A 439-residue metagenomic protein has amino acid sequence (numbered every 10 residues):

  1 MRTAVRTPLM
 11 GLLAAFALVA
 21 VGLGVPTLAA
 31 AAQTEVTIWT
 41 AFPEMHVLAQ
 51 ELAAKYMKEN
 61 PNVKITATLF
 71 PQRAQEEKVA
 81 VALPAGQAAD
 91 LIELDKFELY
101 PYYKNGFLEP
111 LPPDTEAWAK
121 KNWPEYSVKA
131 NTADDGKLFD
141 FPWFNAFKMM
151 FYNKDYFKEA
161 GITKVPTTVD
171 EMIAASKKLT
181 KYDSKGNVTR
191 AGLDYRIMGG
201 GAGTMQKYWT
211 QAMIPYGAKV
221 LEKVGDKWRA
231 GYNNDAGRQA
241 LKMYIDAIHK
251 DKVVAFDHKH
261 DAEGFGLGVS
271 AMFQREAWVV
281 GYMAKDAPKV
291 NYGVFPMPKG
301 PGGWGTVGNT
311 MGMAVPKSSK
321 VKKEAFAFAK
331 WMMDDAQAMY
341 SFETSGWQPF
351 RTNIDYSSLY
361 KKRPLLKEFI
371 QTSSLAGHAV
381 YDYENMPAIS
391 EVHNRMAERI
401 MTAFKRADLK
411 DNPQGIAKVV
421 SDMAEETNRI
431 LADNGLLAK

Functional and structural regions predicted by a protein language model:
A32-P43, V63-T68, L91, F139 (+1 more regions): Short, well-ordered beta-strand elements
E35-E51, F70, A146, G199 (+3 more regions): Extracytoplasmic "Venus flytrap"
V47, V279-K289, G300-R399, A438-K439: C-terminal lobe and pocket-closing loops of periplasmic/extracytoplasmic Venus-flytrap solute-binding proteins
E51, K55-E125, D155-T167, A271-M272 (+4 more regions): Extracytoplasmic "Venus flytrap"/periplasmic binding protein-like
K96-K148, T189, M205-Y208, A212-M213 (+6 more regions): Hinge/lid segment of periplasmic solute-binding proteins
D135-W143, K148, I173-R229, S270: Extracytoplasmic/periplasmic solute-binding protein
K158, A376-K439: Conserved C-terminal helix/tail region of periplasmic/extracytoplasmic solute-binding proteins
A175-K177, A218, K223-A255, D286 (+1 more regions): Glycine-centered hinge/linker elements that transmit conformational signals in sensory and ligand-binding systems
